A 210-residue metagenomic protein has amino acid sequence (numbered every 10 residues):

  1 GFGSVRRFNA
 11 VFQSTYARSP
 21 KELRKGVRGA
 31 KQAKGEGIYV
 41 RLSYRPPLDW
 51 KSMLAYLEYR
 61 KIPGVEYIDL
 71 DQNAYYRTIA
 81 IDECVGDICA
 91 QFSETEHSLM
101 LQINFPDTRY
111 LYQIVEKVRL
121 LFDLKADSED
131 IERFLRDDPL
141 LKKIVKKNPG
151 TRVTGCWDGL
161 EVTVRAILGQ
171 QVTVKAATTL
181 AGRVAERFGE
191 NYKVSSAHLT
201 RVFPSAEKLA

Functional and structural regions predicted by a protein language model:
G1-A210: HhH-family (HhH-GPD) DNA N-glycosylase catalytic core used in base-excision repair
